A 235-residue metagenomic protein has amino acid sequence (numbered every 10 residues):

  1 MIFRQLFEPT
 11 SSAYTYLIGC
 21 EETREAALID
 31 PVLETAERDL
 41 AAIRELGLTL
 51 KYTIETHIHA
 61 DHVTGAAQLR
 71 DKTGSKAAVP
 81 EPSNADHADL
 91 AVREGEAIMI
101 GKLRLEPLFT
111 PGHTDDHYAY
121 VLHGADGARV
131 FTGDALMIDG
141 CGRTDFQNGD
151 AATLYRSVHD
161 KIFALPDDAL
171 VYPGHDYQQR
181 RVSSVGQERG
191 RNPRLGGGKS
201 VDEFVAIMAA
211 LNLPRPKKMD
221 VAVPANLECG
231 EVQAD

Functional and structural regions predicted by a protein language model:
M1-L50, D86-D176: Catalytic core of the metallo-beta-lactamase
T35-A78: Active-site metal-binding motif and surrounding structural segment of the metallo-beta-lactamase
E45, R70-G74, E94-I98, E188-G190: Short, hinge-like loop/turn segments at secondary-structure boundaries
A60, A85-H87, Q179: Generic structural signal for helix capping and beta-alpha/helix-loop junctions
T64, N148-G149, K199: Residue-level signal for the nucleotide or nucleotide-sugar donor/cofactor binding architecture
A78-A85: Short, polar loop motifs at secondary-structure junctions
R156-L170, G174-D235: Accessory terminal helices/loops
